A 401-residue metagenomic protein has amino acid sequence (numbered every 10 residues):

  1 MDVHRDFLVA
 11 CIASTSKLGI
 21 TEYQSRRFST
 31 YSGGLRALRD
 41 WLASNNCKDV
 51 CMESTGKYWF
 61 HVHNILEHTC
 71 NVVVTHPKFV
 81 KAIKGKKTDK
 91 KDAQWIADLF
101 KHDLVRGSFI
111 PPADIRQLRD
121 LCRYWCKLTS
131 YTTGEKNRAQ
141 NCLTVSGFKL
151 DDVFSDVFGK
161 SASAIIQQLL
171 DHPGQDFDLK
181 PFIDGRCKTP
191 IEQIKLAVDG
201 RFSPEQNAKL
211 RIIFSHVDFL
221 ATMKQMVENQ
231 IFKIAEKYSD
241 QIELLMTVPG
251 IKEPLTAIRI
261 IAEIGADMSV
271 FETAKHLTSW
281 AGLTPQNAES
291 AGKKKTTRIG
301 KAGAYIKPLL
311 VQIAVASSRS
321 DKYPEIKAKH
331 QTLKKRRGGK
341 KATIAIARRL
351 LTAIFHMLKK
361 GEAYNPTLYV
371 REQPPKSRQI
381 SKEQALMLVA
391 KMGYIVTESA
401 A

Functional and structural regions predicted by a protein language model:
M1-A401: A detector of single, family-specific signature residues that are central to catalytic or substrate-handling motifs
